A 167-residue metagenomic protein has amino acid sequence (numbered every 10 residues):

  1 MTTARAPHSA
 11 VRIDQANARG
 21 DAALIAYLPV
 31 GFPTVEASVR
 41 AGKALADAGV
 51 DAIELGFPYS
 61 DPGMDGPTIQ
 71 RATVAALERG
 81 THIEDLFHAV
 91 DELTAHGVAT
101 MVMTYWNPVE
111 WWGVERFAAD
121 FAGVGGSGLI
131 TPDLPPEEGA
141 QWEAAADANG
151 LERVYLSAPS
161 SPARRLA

Functional and structural regions predicted by a protein language model:
M1-Y27, V90-E92: N-terminal amphipathic alpha-helix/helix-capping segment at the start of soluble metabolic enzymes
A4-P7, A41, A46, A52 (+2 more regions): Active-site beta->alpha loop and helix N-cap motifs at the rims of alpha/beta catalytic domains
A10, D14-N17, V35, K43-A48: N-terminal positively charged helical leader segments and presequences
A16-A23, A48-G63: N-terminal glycine-rich anion-binding loops that anchor highly charged ligand groups
L24-R40, T100-G113, R153-S160: Active-site mouth loops of central-metabolism enzymes
Y59-P62, N107, A140: Mobile beta-alpha loop/short-helix "lid" or hinge segments that flank ligand
L77-T81, G125-E138, L151-P162, L166-A167: Catalytic beta/alpha-barrel core
W111-F117, A140-A145, L166: Distinct, well-ordered alpha-helical segments
